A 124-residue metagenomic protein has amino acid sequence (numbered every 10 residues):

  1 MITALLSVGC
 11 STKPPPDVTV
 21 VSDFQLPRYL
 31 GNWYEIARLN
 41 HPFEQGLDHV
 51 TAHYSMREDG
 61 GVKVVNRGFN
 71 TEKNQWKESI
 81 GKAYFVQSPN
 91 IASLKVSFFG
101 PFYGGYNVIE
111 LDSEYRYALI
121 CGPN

Functional and structural regions predicted by a protein language model:
A4-L5, G9-N124: A beta-rich soluble binding module of mature secreted/lumenal proteins
